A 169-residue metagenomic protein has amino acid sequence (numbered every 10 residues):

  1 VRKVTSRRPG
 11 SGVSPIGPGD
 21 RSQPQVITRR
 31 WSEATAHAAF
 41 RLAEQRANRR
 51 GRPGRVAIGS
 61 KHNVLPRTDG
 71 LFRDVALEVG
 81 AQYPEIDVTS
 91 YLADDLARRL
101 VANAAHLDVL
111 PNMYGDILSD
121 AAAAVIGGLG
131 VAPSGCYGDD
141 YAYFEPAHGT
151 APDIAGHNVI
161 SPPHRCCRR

Functional and structural regions predicted by a protein language model:
V1-Q25, M113-I117: N-terminal glycine-rich phosphate/adenylate-binding segment common to multiple enzyme folds
R2-R8, A39-E44, S134-Y137, D153-H157: Short, functional N-terminal and low-complexity linear motifs
T5-S6, F40, F72, Y114 (+1 more regions): Aromatic side chains
R7-V13, R67-F72, L100-N103, D120-A123: Short acidic, glycine/serine/threonine-rich loops at helix termini
G12-G17, R50-G54, A142-A147, R165: Short amphipathic alpha-helical segments, especially helix-boundary/capping motifs
G12-P15, F72-V79, V125-G135: A glycine- and small-aliphatic-rich helix-loop capping segment at beta-alpha/alpha-beta transitions that lines
I16-D94: Glycine-rich phosphate/diphosphate-binding loop of Rossmann-like nucleotide-binding domains
R99-R169: Glycine-rich phosphate/nucleotide-binding loop
